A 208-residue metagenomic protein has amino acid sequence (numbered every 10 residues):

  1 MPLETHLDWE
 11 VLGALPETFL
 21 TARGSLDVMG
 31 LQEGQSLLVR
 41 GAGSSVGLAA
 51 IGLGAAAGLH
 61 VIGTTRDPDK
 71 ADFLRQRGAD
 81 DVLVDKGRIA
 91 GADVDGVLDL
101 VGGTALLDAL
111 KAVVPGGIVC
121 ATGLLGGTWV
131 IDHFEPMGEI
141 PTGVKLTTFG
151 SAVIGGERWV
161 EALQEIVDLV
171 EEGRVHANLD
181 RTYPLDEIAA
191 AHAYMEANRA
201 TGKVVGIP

Functional and structural regions predicted by a protein language model:
M1-P2, M29: Glycine-rich phosphate/adenylate-binding loop and adjacent beta-alpha elements of nucleotide- or dinucleotide-binding
L3, T64, D85, C120-T122 (+1 more regions): Generic beta-sheet signal
E10: C-terminal boundary of histidine-terminating zinc-finger modules
G13-K86: Mid-domain Rossmann-like dinucleotide-binding core that forms the NAD(H)/NADP(H) cofactor-binding site
V39, V84, L98-D99, C120-A121: Redox-cofactor binding/interface segments in oxidoreductases and associated redox assembly factors
A90-V97: A short acidic, Gly/Pro-enriched loop at the edge of an enzyme's catalytic core that lines a small-molecule cofactor
T104-E172, P208: Glycine-rich phosphate-binding loop and adjacent beta-alpha segment of Rossmann(oid) nucleotide-cofactor-binding
E157-P208: C-terminal hydrophobic helical "lid"/dimerization subdomain of Rossmann-like NAD(P)H-dependent oxidoreductases
